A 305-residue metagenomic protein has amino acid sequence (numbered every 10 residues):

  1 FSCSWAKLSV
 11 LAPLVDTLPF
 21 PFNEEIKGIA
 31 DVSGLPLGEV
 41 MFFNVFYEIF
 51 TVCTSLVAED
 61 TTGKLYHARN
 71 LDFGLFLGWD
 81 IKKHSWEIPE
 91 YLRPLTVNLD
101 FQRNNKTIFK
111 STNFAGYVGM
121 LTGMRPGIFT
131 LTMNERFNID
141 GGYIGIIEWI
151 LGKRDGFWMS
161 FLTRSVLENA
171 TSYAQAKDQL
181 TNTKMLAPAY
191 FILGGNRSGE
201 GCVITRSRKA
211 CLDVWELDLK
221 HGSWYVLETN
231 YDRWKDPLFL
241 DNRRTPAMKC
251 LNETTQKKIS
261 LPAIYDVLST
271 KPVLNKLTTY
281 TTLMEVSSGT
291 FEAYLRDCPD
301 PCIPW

Functional and structural regions predicted by a protein language model:
F1-C53, A58, L167-W305: C-terminus-biased signal that marks the final domain/tail of proteins
A6-K7, G156-S160: Gly-rich Lys/Arg/Thr-decorated short loops/hinges at beta-loop-alpha junctions or inter-strand turns that position
D16-W158, L186-P188, K258, T279 (+1 more regions): A contiguous strand-loop segment
R69-L71, N113-F114, M133-F137, L162 (+3 more regions): Short, structured patches in soluble enzyme cores that scaffold and shape functional sites
G152, F161-L167: Short histidine-centered catalytic/ligand-binding loop motif
M159-L162, S172: Internal, well-ordered alpha-helical segments in soluble enzyme and binding-protein domains
